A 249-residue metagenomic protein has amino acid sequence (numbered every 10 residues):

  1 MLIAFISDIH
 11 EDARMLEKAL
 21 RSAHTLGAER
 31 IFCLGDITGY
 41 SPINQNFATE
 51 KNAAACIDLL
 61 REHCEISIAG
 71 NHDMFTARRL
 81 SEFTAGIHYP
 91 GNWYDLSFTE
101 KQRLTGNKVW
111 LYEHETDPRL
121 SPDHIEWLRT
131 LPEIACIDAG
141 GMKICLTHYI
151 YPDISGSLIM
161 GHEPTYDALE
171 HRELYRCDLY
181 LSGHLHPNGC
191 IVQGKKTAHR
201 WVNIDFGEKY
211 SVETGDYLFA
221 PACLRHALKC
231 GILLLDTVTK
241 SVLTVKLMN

Functional and structural regions predicted by a protein language model:
M1-A4, C136-C145, S211-L218: Beta-strand-turn-beta hairpins that frame and shape the catalytic cleft of phosphate-ester-processing enzymes
I6, E11-N107, L111-Y112, R129: Core catalytic region of metal-dependent phosphoesterases/phosphodiesterases, especially metallo-beta-lactamase-like
I6-S7, I31-D36, I66-N71, L146-T147 (+2 more regions): Active-site neighborhood of phospho(di)ester-bond hydrolases with catalytic His/Asp-centered motifs
H10-R14, G39-S41, H72-R79, P152-D153 (+2 more regions): Active-site environment of divalent metal-dependent phosphoester hydrolases
L26-G27, H114-G194: His/acidic metal-ligating clusters that form di-metal
K101-R119, Y210-D216: Intrinsically disordered, low-complexity acidic Ser/Thr-rich regulatory segments
G161-S241: Conserved beta-sheet core of the metallophosphoesterase superfamily
T244-N249: Short, solvent-exposed aromatic-acidic interface loops
